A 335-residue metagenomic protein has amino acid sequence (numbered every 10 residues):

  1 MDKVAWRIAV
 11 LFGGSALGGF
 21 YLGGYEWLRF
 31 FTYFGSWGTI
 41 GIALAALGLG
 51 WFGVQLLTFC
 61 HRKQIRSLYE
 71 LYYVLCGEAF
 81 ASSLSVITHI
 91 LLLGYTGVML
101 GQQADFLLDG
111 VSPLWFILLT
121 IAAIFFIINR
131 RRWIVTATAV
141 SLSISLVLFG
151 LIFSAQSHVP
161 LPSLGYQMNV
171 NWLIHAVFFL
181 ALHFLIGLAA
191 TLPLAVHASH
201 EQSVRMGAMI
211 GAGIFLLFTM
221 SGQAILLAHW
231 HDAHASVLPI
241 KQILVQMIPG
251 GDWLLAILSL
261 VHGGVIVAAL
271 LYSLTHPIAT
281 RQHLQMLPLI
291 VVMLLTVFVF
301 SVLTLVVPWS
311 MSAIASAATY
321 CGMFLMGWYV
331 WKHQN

Functional and structural regions predicted by a protein language model:
D2-W6, F30-L57, R205-L217, W309-L325: Extracellular loop-to-transmembrane helix junctions
K3-L22, T88-L92, T96, F153-T219 (+2 more regions): Hydrophobic, membrane-embedded alpha-helices of multi-pass small-molecule transporters
L28-R29, N129-A139, A189-I214, S236 (+1 more regions): Hydrophobic, small-residue-rich membrane helices and short re-entrant helix-turn-helix hairpins that build
I42-G53, H89-T96, L119-I128, L142-A155 (+2 more regions): Selective recognition of specific alpha-helical transmembrane segments in multi-pass small-molecule
Q55-V111, A256-Q282, V307-C321: Hydrophobic transmembrane alpha-helices that form the core helical bundles of multi-pass secondary transporters
Y69-L75, M99-I117, V196-L217, L270-T296: Helix-loop-helix connectors at the membrane interface of multi-pass transporters/channels
G101-Q156, V307-V330: Membrane-interface loop-to-helix entry segments
L226-G250: Membrane-interface interhelical connector segments
